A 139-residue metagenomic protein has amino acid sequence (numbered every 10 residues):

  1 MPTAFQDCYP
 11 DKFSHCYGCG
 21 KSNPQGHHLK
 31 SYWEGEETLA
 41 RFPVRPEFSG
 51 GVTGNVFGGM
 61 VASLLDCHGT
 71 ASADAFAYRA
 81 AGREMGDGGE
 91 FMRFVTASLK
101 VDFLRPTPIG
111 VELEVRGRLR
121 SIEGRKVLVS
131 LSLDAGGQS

Functional and structural regions predicted by a protein language model:
M1-D11, S98, R105-S139: HotDog/MaoC-like acyl-thioester-processing domains
M1-T53: Non-catalytic linker/capping segments at the edges of enzyme domains
S22, S31-W33, M92, P108 (+1 more regions): Sterically constrained small-residue positions within well-ordered secondary structures of folded domains
T38, G58-L64, A81-E84, V115 (+2 more regions): Short, low-complexity, polar/charged sequence segments that are solvent-exposed and flexible
L39-F76: A conserved, well-ordered hydrophobic junction motif at loop->secondary-structure transitions
A40-F42, V101, L131: Preference for bulky hydrophobic residues occupying beta-strand positions in well-ordered beta-sheet regions
A71-E114: Hydrophobic beta-strand-centered segment that forms part of the acyl-chain substrate-binding groove
